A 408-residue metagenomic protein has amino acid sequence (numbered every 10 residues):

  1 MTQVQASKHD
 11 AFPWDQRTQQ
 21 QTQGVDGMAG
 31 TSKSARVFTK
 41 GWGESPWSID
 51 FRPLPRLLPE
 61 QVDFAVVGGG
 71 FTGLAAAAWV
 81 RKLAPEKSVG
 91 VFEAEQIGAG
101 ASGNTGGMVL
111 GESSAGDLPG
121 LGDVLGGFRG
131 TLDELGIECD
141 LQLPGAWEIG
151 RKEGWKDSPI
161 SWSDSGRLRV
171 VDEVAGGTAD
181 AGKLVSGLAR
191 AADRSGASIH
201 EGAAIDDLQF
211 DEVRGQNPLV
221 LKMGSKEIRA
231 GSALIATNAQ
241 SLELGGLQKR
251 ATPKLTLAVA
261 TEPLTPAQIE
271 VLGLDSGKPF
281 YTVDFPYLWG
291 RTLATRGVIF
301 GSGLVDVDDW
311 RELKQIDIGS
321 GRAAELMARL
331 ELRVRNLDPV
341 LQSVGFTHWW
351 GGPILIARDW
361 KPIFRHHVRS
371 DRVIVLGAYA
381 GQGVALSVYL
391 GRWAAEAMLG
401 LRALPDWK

Functional and structural regions predicted by a protein language model:
T2-F64, K82-L83: Extreme N-terminal leader/targeting segments of oxidoreductases
D10-W14, A29-F38, G126-R190, R194-G196 (+2 more regions): Flavin (FAD/FMN) cofactor-binding and adjacent substrate-gating region of FAD-dependent oxidoreductase domains
F64-G90: N-terminal Rossmann-like FAD-binding beta1-loop-alpha1 element of flavoenzymes
A75, L208-L293: Flavin-dependent oxidoreductases
L83-N104: Glycine-rich FAD pyrophosphate-binding loop
A99-G120: Glycine-rich active-site loop/strand segments that organize a redox cofactor
P263-Q268, E312-W349: Flavin-binding catalytic cores
E331-K408: C-terminal catalytic lobe of FAD-dependent flavoproteins
